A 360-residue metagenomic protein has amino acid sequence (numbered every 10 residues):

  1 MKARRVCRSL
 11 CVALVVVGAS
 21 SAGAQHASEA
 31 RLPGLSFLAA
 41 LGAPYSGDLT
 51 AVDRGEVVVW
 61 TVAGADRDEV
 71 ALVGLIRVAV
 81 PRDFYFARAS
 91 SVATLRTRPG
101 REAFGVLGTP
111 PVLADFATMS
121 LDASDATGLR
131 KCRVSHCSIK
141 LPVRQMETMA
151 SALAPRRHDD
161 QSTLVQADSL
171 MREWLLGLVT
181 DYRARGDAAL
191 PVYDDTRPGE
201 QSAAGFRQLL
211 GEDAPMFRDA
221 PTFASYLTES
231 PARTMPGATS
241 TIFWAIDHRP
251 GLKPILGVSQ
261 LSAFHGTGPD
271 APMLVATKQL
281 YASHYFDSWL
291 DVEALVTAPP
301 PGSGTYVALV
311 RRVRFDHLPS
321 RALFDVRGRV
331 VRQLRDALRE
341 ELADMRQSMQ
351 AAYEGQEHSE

Functional and structural regions predicted by a protein language model:
M1-C11: Bacterial N-terminal signal peptides that target proteins for export
S9-A19: Bacterial N-terminal signal peptides
S20-A24: Sec/Tat signal peptide C-region and signal peptidase I cleavage site
Q25-D83, T94, R98-E360: Terminal "cap-and-tail" regions of soluble proteins that handle hydrophobic small molecules
A89-S90: Short amphipathic alpha-helices in soluble, non-transmembrane regions that often serve as interface/regulatory elements
